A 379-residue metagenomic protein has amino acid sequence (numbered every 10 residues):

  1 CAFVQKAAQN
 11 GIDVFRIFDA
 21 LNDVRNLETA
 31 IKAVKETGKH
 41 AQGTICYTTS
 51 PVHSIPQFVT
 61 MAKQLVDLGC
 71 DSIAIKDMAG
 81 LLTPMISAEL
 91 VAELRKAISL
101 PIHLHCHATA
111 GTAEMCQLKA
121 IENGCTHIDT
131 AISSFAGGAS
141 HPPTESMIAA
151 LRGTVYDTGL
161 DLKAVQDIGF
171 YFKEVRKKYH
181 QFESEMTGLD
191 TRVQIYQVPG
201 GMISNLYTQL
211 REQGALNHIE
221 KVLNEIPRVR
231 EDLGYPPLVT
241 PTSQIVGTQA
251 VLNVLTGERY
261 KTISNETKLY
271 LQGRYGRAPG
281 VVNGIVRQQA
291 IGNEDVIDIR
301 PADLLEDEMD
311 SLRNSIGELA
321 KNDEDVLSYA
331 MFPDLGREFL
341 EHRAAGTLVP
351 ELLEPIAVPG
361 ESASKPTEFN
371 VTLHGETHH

Functional and structural regions predicted by a protein language model:
C1-L104, L118-C125: Alpha/beta enzyme core
F3, F15, F58-M61, L90 (+6 more regions): Short, flexible coil/linker segments at or flanking structured domains
F3, F15-F18, F58, F135 (+8 more regions): Phenylalanine-focused residue identity feature
K6, K32-K35, K39, K63 (+11 more regions): Context-gated lysine
D13, D19, D23, D67 (+13 more regions): Acidic-enriched, low-complexity/disordered segments with a strong bias for Aspartate over Glutamate
D19, T83, P143, S264 (+1 more regions): Alpha-helix initiation/capping motif
M78-I263: Catalytic alpha/beta core domains of metabolic enzymes, predominantly
T187-D190, G201-H379: Terminal or standalone catalytic/regulatory effector modules within metabolic enzymes and repeat proteins
